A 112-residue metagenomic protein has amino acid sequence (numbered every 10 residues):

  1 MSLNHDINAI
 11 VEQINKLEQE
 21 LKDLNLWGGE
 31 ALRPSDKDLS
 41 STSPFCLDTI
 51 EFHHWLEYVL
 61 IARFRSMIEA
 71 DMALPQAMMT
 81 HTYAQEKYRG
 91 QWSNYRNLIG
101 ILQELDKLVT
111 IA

Functional and structural regions predicted by a protein language model:
S2-D36, T42-S43, M78-Y83, S93-G100 (+1 more regions): N-terminal intrinsically disordered, cationic/polar leader segments that include organellar targeting peptides
E12, I50-E51, V59, G100: Short, well-structured alpha-helical interface segments that form or flank functional binding sites
E18, K22, F64-R65, D106: Structural signal for well-ordered, non-membrane alpha-helices
L39-Y58: Amphipathic, interaction-prone secondary-structure segments
H54-Q85: Mid-chain, well-packed structural core segment of small domains
K87-Q91: A surface-exposed regulatory interaction patch that couples sensing to output across bacterial transport/metabolic
